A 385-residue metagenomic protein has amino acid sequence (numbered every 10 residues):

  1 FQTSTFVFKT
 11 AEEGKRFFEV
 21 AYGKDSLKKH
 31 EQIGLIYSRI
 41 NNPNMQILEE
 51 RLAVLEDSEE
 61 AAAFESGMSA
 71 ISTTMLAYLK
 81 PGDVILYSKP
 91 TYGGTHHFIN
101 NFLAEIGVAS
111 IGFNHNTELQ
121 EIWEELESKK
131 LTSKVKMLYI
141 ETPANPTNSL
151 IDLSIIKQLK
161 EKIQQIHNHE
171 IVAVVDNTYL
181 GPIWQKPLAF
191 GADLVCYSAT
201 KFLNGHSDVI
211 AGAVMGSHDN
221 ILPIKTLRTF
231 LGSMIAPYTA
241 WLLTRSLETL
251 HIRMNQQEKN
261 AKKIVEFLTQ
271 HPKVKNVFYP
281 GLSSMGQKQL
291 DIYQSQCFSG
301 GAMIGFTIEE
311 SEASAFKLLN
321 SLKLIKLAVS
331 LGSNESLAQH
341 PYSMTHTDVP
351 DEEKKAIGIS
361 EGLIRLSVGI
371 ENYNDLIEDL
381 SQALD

Functional and structural regions predicted by a protein language model:
T5, T10-A11, G216-N220, L247 (+1 more regions): Short loop segments at secondary-structure junctions
F8-S69, G94-N101: Conserved N-terminal alpha-helix of the aminotransferase class I/II PLP-enzyme fold
I33, E59, I210, T239 (+3 more regions): Short amphipathic alpha-helical segments
L55, L268-P272, L322: Acidic-histidine catalytic/liganding microenvironments
E59, N100, A109-I111, W123-K130 (+6 more regions): PLP-dependent enzyme catalytic core of the Aspartate aminotransferase-like
E60-K273, F278, S284: Conserved PLP-enzyme active-site core in the AAT-like
V274-I364, V368, L376: Conserved C-terminal alpha-helix-loop-beta "cap" of PLP-dependent enzymes that closes/shapes the active-site mouth
